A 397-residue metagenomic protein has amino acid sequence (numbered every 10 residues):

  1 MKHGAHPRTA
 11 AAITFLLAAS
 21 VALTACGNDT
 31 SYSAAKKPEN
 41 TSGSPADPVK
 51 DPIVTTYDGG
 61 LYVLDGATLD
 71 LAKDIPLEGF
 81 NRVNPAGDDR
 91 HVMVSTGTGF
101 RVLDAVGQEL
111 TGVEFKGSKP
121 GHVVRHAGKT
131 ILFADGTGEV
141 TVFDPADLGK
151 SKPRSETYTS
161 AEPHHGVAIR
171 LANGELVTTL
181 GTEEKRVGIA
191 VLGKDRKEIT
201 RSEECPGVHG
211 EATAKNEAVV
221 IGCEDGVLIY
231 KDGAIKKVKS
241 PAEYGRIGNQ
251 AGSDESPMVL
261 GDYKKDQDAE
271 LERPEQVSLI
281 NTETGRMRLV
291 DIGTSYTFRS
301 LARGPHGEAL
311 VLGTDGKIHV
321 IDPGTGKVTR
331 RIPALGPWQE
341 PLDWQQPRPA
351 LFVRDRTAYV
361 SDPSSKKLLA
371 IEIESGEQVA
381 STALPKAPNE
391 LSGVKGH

Functional and structural regions predicted by a protein language model:
A22-A25: C-terminal motif of bacterial Sec signal peptides marking the signal peptidase cleavage site
G27-T30: Bacterial signal peptide processing site
K37-A46, L77-R90, E114-K129, T159-N173 (+5 more regions): Repeated scaffold domains used in trafficking and secretory/extracellular systems, primarily beta-propellers
S44-Y57, L61-Y62, N84-R101, V123-V142 (+7 more regions): Short beta-strand elements that form the blades of beta-propeller/WD-repeat-like and other beta-sheet-rich scaffold
D65-L69, D104-Q108, P145-L148, L192-R196 (+4 more regions): Short loop/turn segments that connect beta-strands within beta-propeller blades
E183-G304: Acidic, serine/threonine- and glycine-rich low-complexity intrinsically disordered segments that serve as flexible
Q276-P363: Intrinsically disordered, low-complexity segments enriched in Gly and acidic/Ser/Thr residues that form flexible
S361-H397: Blade-level signature of beta-propeller repeat domains, shared across WD40, Kelch, NHL, RCC1 and BNR/Asp-box propellers
